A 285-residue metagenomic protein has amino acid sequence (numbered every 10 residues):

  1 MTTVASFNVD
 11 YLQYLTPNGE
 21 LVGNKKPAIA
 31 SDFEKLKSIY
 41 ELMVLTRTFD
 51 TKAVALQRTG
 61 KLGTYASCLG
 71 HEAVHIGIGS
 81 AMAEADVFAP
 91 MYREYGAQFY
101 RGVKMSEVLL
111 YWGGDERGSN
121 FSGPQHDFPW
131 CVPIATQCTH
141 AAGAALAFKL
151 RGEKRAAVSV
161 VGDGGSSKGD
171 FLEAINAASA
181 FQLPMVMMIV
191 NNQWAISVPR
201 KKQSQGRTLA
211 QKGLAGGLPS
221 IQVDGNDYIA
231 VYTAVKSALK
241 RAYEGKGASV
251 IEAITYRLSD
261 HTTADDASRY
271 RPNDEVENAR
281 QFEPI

Functional and structural regions predicted by a protein language model:
M1-A28: Charged, compositionally biased N-terminal leader segments and the immediate start of the first structured element
T3-A5, I78-A81, R241-A242: A general structural signal for short secondary-structure junctions and capping/turn motifs
Q13-E20, E41-V54: N-terminal glycine-rich anion-binding loops that anchor highly charged ligand groups
T16, P90, Q222-D224: Structural signal for conserved beta-strand scaffold positions within catalytic alpha/beta enzyme cores
L21, Y95, N192-A195: A short, flexible beta-alpha/helix-coil linker loop
A30-Y40, R47, C68, E72 (+5 more regions): Electropositive phosphate-/nucleotide-binding environments in soluble metabolic enzymes
T48-T51, A55-F181, P199-Q205, A210-G217: Cofactor-binding active-site loop characterized by glycine-rich and histidine/acidic residues
P129, A135-I285: Glycine-rich ThDP/TPP pyrophosphate-binding loop and its adjacent helix/strand module within ThDP-dependent enzymes
